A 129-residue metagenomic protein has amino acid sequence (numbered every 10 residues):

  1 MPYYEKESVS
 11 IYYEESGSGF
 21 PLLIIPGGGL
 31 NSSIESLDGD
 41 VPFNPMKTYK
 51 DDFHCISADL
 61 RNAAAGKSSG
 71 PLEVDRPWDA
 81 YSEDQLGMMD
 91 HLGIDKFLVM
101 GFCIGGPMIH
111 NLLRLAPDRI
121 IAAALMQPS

Functional and structural regions predicted by a protein language model:
M1-P2: Short, hydrophobic/aromatic-rich segments at coil-to-beta transitions
K6-S68: Conserved HGGG/HGGXW glycine-rich cap/lid loop of the alpha/beta-hydrolase fold
D38-F43, L72-D75, P117: Glycine-rich, phosphate-binding/catalytic loops in enzymes
F43-K47, L86, H110: Active-site phosphate/pyrophosphate- and oxyanion-stabilizing loops and adjacent acidic/basic residues in soluble
K50-C55, I94, P117-D118: Short, well-ordered coil/turn elements that cap or connect secondary structure elements
K67-S82: Catalytic nucleophile-loop/oxyanion-hole region of alpha/beta-hydrolase and closely related hydrolase-like folds
D79-F97: Conserved acidic catalytic loop of the alpha/beta-hydrolase fold
D95-S129: Conserved hydrolase catalytic core segment
